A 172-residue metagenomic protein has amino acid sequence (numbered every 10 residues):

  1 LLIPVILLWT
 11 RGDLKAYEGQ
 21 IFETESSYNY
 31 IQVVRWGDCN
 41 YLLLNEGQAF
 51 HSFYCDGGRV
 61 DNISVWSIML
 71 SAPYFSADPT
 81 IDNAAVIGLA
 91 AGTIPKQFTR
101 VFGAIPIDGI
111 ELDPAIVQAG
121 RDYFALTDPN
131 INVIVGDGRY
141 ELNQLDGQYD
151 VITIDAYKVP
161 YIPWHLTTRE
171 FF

Functional and structural regions predicted by a protein language model:
L2-G47: Basic, ligand-binding patches in group-transfer machinery, especially extracytoplasmic/periplasmic segments
V5-T10, A16-Q20, R59-N62, N83-A85 (+2 more regions): Short linear motifs at secondary-structure transitions and domain/linker junctions
E25, D61-V65, T167: Soluble or luminal CAZymes and related metallo-dependent hydrolases
N40, A49-H51, V133, E141: A broad, structure-centric signal for solvent-exposed, well-ordered loop/edge residues that line or flank functional
L44-A49, D56-R59: Short Gly/aromatic-enriched secondary-structure transition segments
G47-S52, Y157-P160: A short, flexible beta-alpha/helix-coil linker loop
Y54-M69: Conserved SAM-binding loop and adjacent beta-strand
S67-F172: The AdoMet/dcAdoMet-binding core of the Class I SAM-like
